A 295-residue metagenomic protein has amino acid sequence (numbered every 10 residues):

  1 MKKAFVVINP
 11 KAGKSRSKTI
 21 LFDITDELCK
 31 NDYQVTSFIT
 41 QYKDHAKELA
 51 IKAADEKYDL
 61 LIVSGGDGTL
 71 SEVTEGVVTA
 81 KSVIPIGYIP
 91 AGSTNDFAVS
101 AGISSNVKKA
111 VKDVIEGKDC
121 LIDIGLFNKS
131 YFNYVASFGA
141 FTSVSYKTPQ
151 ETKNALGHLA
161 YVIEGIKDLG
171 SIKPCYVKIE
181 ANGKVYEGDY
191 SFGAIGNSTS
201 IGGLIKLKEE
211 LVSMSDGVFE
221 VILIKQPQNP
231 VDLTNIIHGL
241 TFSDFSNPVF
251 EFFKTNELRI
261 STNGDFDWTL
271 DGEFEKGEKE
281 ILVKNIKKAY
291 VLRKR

Functional and structural regions predicted by a protein language model:
M1-L61: ATP/NTP phosphate-donor binding region
P10, S64-G66, A91: Glycine-rich beta-strand-to-loop/alpha-helix junction loops that act as flexible
N31, T79-S191: Catalytic core of DAGKc-family lipid kinases
G68-K81: Short Gly/Thr/Asp-enriched flexible loops that form oxyanion-binding sites at enzyme active sites
S130-S143, E187-G196, I201-G202, E220-L223 (+3 more regions): Short hydrophobic-aromatic micro-motifs
K173-C175, D189-S191, S215-E220, K254-L258: A generic structural signal for short beta-strands and their flanking turns/coil linkers
A181, E187, L223-R295: ATP/nucleoside-binding phosphotransfer catalytic cores, i.e., glycine-rich phosphate-binding loops
A194-D244: Internal helical hairpin/lid segments
